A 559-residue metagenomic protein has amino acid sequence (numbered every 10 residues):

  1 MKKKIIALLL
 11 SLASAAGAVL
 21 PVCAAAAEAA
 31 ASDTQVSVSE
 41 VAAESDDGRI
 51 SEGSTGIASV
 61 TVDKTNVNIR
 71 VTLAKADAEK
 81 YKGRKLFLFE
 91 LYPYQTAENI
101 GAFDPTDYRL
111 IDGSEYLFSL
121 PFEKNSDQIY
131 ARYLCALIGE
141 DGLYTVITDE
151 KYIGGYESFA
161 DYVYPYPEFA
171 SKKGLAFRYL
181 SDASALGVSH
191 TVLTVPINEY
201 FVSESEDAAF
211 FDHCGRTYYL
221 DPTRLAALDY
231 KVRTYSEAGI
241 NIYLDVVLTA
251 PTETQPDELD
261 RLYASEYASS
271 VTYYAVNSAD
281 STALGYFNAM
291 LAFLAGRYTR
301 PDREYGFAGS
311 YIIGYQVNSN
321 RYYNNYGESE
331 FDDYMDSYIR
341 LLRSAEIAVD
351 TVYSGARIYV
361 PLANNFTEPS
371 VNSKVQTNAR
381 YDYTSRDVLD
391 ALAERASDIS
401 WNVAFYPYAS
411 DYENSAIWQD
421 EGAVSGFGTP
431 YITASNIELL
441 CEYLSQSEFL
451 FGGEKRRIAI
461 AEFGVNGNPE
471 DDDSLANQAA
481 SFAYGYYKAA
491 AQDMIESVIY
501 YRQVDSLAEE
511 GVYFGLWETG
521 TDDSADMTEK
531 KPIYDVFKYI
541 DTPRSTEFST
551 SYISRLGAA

Functional and structural regions predicted by a protein language model:
A16-E40, E44: Sec-dependent signal peptide cleavage junction
D33-K64: Short, compositionally biased P/S/T/A/G/V-rich stretches that sit at domain boundaries
Y81, P121-E123, Y144-E199: Boundary/entry segment of secreted carbohydrate-active catalytic domains
D104-K124: Aromatic sugar-binding surface patches on proteins that engage polysaccharides or sugar-phosphate polymers
D127-V146: Short, aromatic- and glycine-rich surface loops/edge beta-strands on solvent-exposed regions
S189-N372, S410-D411, D505-E510: Substrate-binding cleft and catalytic face of glycoside hydrolase catalytic domains, especially the flexible beta-alpha
A208, R261-V276, Y322-Y323, G467-A559: Aromatic-rich peripheral "rim/lid" segments of glycoside hydrolase catalytic domains that contact and position glycan
M290, G296, F307-G309, D333-D472: Noncatalytic carbohydrate-binding groove/subsite architecture in carbohydrate-active enzymes
